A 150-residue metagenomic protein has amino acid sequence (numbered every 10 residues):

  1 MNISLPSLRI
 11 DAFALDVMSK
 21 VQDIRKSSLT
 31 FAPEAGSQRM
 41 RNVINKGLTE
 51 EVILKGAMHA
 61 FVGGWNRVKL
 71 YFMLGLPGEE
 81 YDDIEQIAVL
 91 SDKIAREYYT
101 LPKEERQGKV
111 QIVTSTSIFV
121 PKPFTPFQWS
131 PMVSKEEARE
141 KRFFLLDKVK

Functional and structural regions predicted by a protein language model:
M1-V113: Conserved SAM/AdoMet-binding glycine-rich loop
T116-K150: Radical SAM enzyme [4Fe-4S]-AdoMet core and its adjacent flexible, acidic and glycine-rich loops/tails across
